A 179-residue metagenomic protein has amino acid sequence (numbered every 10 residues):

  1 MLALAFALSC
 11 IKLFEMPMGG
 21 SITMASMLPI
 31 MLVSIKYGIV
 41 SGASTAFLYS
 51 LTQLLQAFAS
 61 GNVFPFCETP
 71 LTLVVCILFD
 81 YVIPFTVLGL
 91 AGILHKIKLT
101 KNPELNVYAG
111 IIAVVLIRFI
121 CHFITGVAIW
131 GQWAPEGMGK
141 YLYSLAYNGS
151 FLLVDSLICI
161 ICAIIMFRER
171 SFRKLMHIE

Functional and structural regions predicted by a protein language model:
M1-E179: Loop-helix junctions at membrane interfaces
